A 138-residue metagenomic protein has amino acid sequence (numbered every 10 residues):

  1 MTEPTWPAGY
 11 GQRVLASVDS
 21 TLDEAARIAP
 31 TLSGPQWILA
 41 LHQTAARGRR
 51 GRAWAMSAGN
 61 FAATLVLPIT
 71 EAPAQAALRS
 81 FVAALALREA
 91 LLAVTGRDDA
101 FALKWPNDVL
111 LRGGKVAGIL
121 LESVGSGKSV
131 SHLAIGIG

Functional and structural regions predicted by a protein language model:
M1-G96: N-terminal lobe of the biotin/lipoate ligase/transferase fold
Q43-T44, V124-S126: Short polar/acidic secondary-structure junctions
A46, D108, G138: Active-site glycine-centered loops adjacent to acidic/histidine catalytic or metal-binding residues that shape
G59-F61, N107, A117, S131: Change "...and in nucleic-acid phosphodiester-cleaving endonucleases..." to "...and in nucleic-acid processing enzymes
V94-R97, R112-G114: Active-site-proximal mixed secondary-structure blocks
L103-L111, K115-L120: Glycine- and Gly-Pro-enriched alpha-helical subdomains that act as flexible, kink-prone "lid/hinge" or packing modules
G114, G125-S129: Catalytic/RNA-binding core of pseudouridine synthases
H132-I137: Active-site beta-strand/loop microenvironment that shapes enzyme catalytic pockets
